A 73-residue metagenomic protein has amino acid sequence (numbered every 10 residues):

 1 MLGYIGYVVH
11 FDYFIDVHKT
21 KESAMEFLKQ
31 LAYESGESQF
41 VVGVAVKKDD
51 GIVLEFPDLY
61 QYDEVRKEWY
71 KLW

Functional and structural regions predicted by a protein language model:
M1-F14, V41-V42: Short aromatic-glycine-(Arg/Gly/Cys) micro-motifs in beta-strand/loop hairpins
H18-K19: Conserved aromatic
A24-F27: Short amphipathic alpha-helices within nucleic acid-binding modules
Q30-W73: Short, mixed-charge low-complexity intrinsically disordered segments
